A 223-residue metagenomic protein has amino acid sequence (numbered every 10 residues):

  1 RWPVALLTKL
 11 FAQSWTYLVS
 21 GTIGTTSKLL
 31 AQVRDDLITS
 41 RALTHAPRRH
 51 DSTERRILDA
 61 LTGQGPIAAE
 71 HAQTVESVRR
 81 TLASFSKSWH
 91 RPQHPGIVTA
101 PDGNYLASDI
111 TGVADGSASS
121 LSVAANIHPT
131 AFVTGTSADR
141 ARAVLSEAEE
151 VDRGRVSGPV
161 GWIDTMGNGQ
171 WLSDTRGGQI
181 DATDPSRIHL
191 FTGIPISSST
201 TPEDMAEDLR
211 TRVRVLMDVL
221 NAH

Functional and structural regions predicted by a protein language model:
R1-A69, Q73, S84, W89 (+2 more regions): An anion-binding catalytic pocket shared by soluble metabolic enzymes
S20-T25, V78-R79, P95-D102, P159-T165: A glycine-rich phosphate-binding loop feature that marks nucleotide/adenosyl-phosphate handling sites
T39-E147, T201, V215-N221: Contiguous alpha-helical scaffold segments within structured protein domains that host functional hotspots
D109-H223: Conserved hydrophobic core element of enzyme catalytic domains
